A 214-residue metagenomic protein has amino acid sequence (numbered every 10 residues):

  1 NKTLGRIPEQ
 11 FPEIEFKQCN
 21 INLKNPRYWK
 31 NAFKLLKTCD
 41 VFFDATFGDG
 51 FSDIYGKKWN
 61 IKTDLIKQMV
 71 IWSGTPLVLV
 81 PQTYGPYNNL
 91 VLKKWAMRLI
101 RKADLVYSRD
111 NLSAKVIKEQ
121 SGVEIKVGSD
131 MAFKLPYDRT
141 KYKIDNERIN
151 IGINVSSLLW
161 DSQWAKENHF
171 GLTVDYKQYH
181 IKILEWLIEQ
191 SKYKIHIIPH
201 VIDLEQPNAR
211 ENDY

Functional and structural regions predicted by a protein language model:
N1-Y214: Active-site anion-handling motifs in enzyme catalytic cores
